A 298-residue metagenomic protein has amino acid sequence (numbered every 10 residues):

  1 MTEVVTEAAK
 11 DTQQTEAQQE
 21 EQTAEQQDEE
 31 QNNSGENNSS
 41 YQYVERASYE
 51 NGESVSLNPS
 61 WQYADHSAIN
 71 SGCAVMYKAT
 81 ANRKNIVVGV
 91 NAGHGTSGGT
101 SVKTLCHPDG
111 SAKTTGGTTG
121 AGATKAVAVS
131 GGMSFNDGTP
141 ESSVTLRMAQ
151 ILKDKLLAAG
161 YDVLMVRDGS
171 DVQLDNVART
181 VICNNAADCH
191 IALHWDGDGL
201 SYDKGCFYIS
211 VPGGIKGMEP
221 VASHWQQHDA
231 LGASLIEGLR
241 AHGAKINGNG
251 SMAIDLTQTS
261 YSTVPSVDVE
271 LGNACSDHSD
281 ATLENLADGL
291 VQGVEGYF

Functional and structural regions predicted by a protein language model:
M1-F298: Catalytic-site microenvironment of enzymes that process N-acetyl-hexosamine-containing cell-wall polysaccharides
